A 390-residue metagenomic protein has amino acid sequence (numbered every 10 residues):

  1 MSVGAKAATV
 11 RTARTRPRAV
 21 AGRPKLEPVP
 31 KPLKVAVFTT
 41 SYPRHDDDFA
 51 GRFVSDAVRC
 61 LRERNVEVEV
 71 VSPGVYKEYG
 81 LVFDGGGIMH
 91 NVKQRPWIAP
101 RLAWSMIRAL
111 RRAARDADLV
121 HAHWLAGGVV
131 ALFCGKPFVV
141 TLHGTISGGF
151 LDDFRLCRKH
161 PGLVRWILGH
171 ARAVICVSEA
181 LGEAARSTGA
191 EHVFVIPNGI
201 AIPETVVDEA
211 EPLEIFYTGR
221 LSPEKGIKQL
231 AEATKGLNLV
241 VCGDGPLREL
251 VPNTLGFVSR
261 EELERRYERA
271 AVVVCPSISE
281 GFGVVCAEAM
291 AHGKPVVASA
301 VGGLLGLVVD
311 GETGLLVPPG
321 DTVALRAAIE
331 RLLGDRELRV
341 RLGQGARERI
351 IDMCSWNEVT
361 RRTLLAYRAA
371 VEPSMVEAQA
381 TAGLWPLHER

Functional and structural regions predicted by a protein language model:
A36, V207-K225, A231-V240: Conserved donor-binding/catalytic core segment of Leloir-type glycosyltransferases
R111, C157-A173: Membrane-proximal helix-turn-helix segments that form the acceptor-binding/catalytic region of lipid-linked
A122-G127: Short His-centered aromatic/hydrophobic patch
L168, V258, R265-A270: Short alpha-helical donor nucleotide-sugar binding micro-motif in glycosyltransferases
A180, G199: Carbohydrate-associated surface elements
I278: Aromatic "clamp/platform" in nucleotide-sugar-dependent glycosyltransferases that forms part of the donor/acceptor
P295-A298, V308: Short hydrophobic beta-strand element within catalytic cores of glycosyltransferases and related nucleotide-activated
D310-G311, L315-T322, R331-R336: Conserved acidic donor-binding segment of nucleotide-sugar-dependent glycosyltransferases
